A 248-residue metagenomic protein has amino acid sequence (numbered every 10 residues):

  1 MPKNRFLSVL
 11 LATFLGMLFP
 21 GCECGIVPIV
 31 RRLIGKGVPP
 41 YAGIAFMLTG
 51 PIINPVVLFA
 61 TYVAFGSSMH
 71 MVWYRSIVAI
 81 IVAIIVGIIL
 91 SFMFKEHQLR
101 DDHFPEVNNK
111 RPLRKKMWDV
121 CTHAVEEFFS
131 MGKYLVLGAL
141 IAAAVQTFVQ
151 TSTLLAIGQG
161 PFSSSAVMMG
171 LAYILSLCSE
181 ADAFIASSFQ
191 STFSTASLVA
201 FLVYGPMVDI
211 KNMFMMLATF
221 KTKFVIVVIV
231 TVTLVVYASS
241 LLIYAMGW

Functional and structural regions predicted by a protein language model:
M1-L18, M117, S152-A156, V236: Membrane-interfacial helix-loop-helix
M1-P2, P28-G35, D119-E126, A156: Short amphipathic alpha-helical coupling elements at transmembrane boundaries
P2, F6, G35, F65 (+1 more regions): Juxtamembrane loop-helix boundary motifs flanking transmembrane segments in multi-pass membrane proteins
N4, N54, N108-N109, N212: Detector for Asparagine
G16-I77, Q150-F224: Membrane-interfacial helix-loop connectors
W73-M169, I226-G247: Selected transmembrane alpha-helices and immediately adjacent juxtamembrane segments of polytopic inner-membrane
E180, I185, A200, Y237-W248: Hydrophobic alpha-helical transmembrane segments in multi-pass integral membrane proteins
